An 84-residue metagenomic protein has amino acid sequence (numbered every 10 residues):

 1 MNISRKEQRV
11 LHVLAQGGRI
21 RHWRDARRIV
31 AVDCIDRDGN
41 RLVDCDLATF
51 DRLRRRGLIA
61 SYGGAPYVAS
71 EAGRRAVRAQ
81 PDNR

Functional and structural regions predicted by a protein language model:
N2-L47: Short amphipathic alpha-helical interface segments
R19-I20, I59, N83: A general structural signal for well-ordered secondary-structure junctions
R54-G64: A short, conserved structural fragment
A65-S70: Minor-groove-contacting beta-hairpin "wing" of winged helix-turn-helix DNA-binding domains
A72-R84: Short, amphipathic alpha-helical interaction segments positioned at domain boundaries
